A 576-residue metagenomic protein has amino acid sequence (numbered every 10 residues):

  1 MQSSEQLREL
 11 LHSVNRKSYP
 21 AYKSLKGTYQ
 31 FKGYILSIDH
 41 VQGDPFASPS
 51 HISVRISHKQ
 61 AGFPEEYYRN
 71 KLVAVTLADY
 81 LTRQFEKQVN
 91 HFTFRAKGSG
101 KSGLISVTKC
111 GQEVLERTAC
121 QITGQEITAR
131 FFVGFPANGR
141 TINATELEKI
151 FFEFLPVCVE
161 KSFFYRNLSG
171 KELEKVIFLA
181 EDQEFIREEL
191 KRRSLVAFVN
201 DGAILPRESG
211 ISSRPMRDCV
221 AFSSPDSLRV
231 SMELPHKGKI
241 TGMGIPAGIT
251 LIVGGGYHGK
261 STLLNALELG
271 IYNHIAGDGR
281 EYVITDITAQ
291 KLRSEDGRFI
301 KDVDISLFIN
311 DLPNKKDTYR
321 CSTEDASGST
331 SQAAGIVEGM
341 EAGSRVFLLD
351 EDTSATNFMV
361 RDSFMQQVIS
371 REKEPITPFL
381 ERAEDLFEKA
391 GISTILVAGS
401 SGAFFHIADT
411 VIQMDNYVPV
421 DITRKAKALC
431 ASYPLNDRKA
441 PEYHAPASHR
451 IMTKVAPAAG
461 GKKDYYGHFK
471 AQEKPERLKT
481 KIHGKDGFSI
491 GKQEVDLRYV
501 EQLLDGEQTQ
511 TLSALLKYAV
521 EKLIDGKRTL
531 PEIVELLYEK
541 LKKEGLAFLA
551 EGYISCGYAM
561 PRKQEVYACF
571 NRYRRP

Functional and structural regions predicted by a protein language model:
M1-F185, L190-S194, L205: N-terminal accessory targeting/assembly segments
N143, R298, F308-S329, R361-I376: Flexible beta-alpha connector loops of hexameric P-loop NTPases
K191-L195, D201, Y257, L264-E295 (+1 more regions): Carboxylate/His-rich catalytic cores and anion/metal-binding grooves
P206-T241, A276, I284-A289, R293-I300 (+1 more regions): N-terminal pre-Walker A segment at the start of P-loop NTPase domains
I240-Y272: Glycine-rich phosphate-binding P-loop
R320-S354: Phosphate-binding/switch loop-helix module in NTP-utilizing enzymes
M340-A383, F387-E388, S400-A428: Conserved P-loop NTPase nucleotide-binding/switch module
E388-G391, V397-P576: Conserved NTP phosphate-binding and transfer environment spanning the P-loop NTPase/kinase superfamily
